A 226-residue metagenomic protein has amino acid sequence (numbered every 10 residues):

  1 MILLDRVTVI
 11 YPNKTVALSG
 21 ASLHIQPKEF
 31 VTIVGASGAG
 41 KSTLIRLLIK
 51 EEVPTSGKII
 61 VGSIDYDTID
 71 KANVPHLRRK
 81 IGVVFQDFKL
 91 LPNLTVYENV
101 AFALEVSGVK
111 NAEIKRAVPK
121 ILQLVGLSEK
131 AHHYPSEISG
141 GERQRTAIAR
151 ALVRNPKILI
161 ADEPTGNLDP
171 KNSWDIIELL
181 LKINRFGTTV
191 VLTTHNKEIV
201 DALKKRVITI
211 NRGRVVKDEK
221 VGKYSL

Functional and structural regions predicted by a protein language model:
M1, I10-G20, D70: A short, flexible loop at the N-terminus of ABC-type nucleotide-binding domains that lies
I49: Helix-to-loop junction immediately C-terminal to a conserved catalytic motif
G57-Y66, L77: Conserved ABC transporter NBD signature motif
L94-A101: Short coil-to-helix segment of the ABC ATPase nucleotide-binding domain corresponding to the Q-loop/switch region
Y134-Q144: Conserved ABC ATPase signature
V153-K157: A short, proline-enriched helix->beta-strand linker immediately N-terminal to the Walker B motif in ABC-type P-loop
L159-D162: Catalytic Walker B motif of ABC-type/P-loop ATPase nucleotide-binding domains
